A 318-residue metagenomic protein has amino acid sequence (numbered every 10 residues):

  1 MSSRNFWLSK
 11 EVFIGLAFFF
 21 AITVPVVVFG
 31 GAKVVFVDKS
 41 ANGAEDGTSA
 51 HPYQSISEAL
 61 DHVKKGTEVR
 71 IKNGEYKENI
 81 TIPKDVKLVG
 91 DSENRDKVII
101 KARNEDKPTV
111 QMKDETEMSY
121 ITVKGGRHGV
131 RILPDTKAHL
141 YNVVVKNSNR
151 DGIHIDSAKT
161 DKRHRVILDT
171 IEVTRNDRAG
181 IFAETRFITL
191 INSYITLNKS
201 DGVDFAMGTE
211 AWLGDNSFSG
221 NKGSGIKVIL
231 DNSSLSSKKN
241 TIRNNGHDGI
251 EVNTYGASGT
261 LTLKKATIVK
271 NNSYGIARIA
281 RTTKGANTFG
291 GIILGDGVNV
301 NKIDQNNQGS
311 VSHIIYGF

Functional and structural regions predicted by a protein language model:
M1-L8: N-terminal secretory signal peptides that target proteins for export/translocation
I14-P25: Bacterial N-terminal signal peptides
V27-E58, D91: Right-handed parallel beta-helix/beta-solenoid
K39, V86-R131: Right-handed parallel beta-helix/beta-spiral solenoid domain characteristic of secreted/periplasmic
S40-A44, T67, G74-E75, S92-R95: Acidic glycine-/aspartate-rich tracts in secreted/extracellular proteins
L60-T67, D114-T116: Beta-strand repeat architectures
E68, Y76-I82, I99, R103-P108 (+8 more regions): Short glycine/acidic-rich loop motifs that flank beta-strands on beta-rich extracellular proteins
D91, K97, E115-G125, K137-N149 (+7 more regions): Right-handed parallel beta-helix
